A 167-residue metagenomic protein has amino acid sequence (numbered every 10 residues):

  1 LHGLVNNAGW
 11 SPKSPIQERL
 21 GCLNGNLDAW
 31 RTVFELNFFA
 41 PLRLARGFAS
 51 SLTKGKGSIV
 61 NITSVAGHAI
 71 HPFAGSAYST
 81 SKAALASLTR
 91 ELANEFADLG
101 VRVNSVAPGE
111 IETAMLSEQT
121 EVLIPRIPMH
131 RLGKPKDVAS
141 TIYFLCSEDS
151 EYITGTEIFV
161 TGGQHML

Functional and structural regions predicted by a protein language model:
P15-R31, L123: Substrate-binding pocket helix/loop in short-chain dehydrogenase/reductase
A45, S81, T89: Active-site helix of classical SDR
S50, N94-E95, E151: Alpha-helical segment proximal to the catalytic Tyr-Lys
S64: Residue(s) in the substrate-gating loop at a strand-loop-helix junction that position the organic substrate next
A69, V122, I142-Y143, T154-L167: Short C-terminal tail/terminal secondary-structure segment of NAD(P)H-dependent dehydrogenase/reductase domains
I70-S79, E91, Q119: Active-site loop-to-helix junction immediately N-terminal to the catalytic Tyr of the SDR YXXXK motif in Rossmann-fold
I127-V138, D149: A conserved structural motif in NAD(P)-dependent oxidoreductases
